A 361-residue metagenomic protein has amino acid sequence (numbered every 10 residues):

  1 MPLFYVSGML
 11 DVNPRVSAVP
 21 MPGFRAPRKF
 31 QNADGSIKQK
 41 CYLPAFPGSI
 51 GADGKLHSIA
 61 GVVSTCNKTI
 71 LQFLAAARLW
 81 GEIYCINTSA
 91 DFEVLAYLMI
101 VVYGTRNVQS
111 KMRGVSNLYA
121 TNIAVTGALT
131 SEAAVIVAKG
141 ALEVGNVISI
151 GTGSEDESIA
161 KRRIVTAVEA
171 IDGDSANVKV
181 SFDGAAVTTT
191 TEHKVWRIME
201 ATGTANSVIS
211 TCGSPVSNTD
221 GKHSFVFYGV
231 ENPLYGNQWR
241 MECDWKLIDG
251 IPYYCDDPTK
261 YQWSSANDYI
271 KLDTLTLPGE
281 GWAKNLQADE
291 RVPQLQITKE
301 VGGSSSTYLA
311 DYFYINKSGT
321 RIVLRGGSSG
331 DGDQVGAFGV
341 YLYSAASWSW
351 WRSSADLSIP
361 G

Functional and structural regions predicted by a protein language model:
M1-P2, L74: Amphipathic, non-membrane alpha-helical segments that mediate helix-helix packing for oligomeric assemblies
P2-F24: Extended, Lys/Arg-enriched charged tracts that mediate electrostatic binding to polyanionic substrates
V6, A26, A90-E93, Y97 (+5 more regions): C-terminal, surface-exposed recognition/capping segments
S7-N13, I50-K55, D333-Q334: Short, solvent-exposed loop/turn elements at domain surfaces
L10, T152, I359-G361: Residue-level signal for short segments within beta-strands and strand-turn junctions of well-structured beta-sheet
A18-S158, R162, T166-L234: Short aromatic-cysteine micro-motif
I248-T259: A short, polar/charged loop-to-alpha-helix boundary motif
